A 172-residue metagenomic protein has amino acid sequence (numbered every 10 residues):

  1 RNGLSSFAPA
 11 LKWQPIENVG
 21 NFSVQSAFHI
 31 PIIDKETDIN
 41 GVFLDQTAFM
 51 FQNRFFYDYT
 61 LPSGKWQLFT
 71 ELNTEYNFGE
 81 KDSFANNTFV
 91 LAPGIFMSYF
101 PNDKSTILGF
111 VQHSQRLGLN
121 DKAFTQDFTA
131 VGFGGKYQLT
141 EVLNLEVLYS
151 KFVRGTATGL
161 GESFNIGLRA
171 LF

Functional and structural regions predicted by a protein language model:
R1-T88: Outer-membrane pore/translocation modules
A8, Y137-Q138, L160-F172: Outer-membrane beta-barrel "beta-signal"
P9-L11, S26, N53-F55, P93-I95 (+3 more regions): Membrane-embedded beta-strands of outer-membrane beta-barrel proteins, especially the hydrophobic/small aromatic
W13-P15, Y57-L61, M97-Y99, Y137 (+2 more regions): Residue-level signature of outer-membrane beta-barrel architecture
V19-F22, S63-L68, D103-G109, L139-V147: Repeated loop/turn-to-beta-strand initiation elements of outer-membrane beta-barrel proteins
V24-I30, T70-Y76, I95, G109-H113 (+2 more regions): Transmembrane beta-barrel strands of outer-membrane/channel proteins
N40-D45, N86-F89, T125-F128, S163-G167: Flexible, surface-exposed loop regions and adjacent strand-edge segments of Gram-negative outer-membrane beta-barrel
F110-A123, E146-N165: Outer-membrane beta-barrel translocator/channel fold
